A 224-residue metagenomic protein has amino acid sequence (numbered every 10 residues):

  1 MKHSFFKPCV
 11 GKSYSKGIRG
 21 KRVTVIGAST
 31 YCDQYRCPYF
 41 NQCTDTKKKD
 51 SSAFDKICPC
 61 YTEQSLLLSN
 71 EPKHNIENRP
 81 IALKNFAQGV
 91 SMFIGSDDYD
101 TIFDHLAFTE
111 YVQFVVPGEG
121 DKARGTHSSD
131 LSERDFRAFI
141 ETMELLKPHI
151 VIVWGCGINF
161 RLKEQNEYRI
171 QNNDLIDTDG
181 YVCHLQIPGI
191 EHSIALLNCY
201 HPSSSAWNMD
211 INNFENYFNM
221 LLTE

Functional and structural regions predicted by a protein language model:
M1-R79, A138-T142, Y181-P188, M220-E224: Active-site and ligand/interface coordination hotspots across diverse enzymes and nucleic-acid-associated assemblies
I26, T109, V153-W154, C199: Short hydrophobic segments within beta-strands
S29-D33, V112-V116, C156-F160, H201-S205: Short, solvent-exposed loop/turn segments at secondary-structure junctions
Y61-A82, V112-L131: Surface-exposed cleft-lining segments at the edges of enzyme active sites
G89-T101: A short, Lys/Arg-enriched amphipathic alpha-helix followed by its capping loop at the start of a domain
Y99-P117: Short, contiguous, well-structured surface segments enriched in hydrophobic/aromatic residues
R124-I140, F160-E224: C-terminal capping/extension of enzyme domains
F139-C156: Proline-aspartate-enriched helix->loop->beta-strand connector
